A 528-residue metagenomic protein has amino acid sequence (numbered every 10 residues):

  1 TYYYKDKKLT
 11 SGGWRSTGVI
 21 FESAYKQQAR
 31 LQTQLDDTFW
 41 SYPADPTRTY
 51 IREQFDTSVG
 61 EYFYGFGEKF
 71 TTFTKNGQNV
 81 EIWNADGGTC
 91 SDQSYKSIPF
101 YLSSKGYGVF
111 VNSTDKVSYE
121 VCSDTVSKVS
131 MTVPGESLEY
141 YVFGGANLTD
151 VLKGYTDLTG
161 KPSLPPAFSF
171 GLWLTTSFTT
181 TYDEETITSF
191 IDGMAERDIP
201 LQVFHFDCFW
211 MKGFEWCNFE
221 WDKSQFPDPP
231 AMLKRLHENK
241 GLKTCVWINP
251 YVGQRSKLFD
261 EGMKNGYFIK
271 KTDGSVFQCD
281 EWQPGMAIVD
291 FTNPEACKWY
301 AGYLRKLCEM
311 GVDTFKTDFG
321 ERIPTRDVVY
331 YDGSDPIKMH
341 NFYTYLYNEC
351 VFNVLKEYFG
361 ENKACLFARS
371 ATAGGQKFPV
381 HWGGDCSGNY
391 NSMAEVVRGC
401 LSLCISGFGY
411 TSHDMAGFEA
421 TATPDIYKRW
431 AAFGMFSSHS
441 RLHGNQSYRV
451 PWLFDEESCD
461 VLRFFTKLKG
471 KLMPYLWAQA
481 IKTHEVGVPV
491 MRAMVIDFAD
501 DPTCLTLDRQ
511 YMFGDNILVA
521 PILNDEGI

Functional and structural regions predicted by a protein language model:
T1-A167, T175-F178, E184-E185, I191-E196 (+1 more regions): Catalytic and substrate-binding clefts that recognize carbohydrates or anionic sugar/phosphate headgroups
R15, A24, D36, S41 (+5 more regions): Aromatic- and carboxylate-enriched substrate-binding clefts and catalytic-loop regions of carbohydrate-active enzymes
V80, P451-L518: Glycan-recognition and catalytic regions of carbohydrate-active enzymes
C90-S91, P162-P165, W173-K234: A conserved hydrophobic secondary-structure block that centers on an alpha-helix together with its immediately flanking
K96-F100, K105-Y107, L138, F170 (+5 more regions): Residue-level detector of short, conserved catalytic/binding motifs and their immediate flanks
S97-Y101, G399, T506-M512: Short, surface-exposed beta-strand/loop micro-motifs that present aromatic residues
F100, M194, L236, V351 (+2 more regions): A residue-level signal for conserved active-site and pocket-lining positions in enzyme catalytic cores
